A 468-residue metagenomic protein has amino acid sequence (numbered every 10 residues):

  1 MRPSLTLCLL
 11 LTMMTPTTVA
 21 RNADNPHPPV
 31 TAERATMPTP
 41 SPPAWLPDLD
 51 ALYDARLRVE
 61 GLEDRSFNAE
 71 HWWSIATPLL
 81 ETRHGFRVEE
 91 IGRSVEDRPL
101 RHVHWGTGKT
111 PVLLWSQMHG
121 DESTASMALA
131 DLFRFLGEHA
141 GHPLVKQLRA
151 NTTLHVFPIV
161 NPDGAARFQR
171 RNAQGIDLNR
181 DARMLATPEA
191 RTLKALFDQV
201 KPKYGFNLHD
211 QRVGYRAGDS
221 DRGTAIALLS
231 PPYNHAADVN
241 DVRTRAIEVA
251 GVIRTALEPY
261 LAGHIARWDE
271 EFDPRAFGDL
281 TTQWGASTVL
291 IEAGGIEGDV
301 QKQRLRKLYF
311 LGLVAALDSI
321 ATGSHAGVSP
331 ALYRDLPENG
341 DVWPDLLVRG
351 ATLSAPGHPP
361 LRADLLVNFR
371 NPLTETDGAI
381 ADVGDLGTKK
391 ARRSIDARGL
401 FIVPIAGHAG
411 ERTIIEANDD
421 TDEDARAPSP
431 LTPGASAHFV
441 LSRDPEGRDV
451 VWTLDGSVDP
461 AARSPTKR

Functional and structural regions predicted by a protein language model:
M1, N25-F67, V200, A227-R468: C-terminal accessory segments enriched in acidic
S4-T15: Bacterial N-terminal signal peptides
A20-N22: Boundary at the C-terminal end of the N-terminal hydrophobic targeting segment
D64-T110: Soluble metallo-hydrolase cores and metallopeptidase-like ectodomains found primarily in the secretory/periplasmic
I91, H139-P143, K467: Catalytic-site microenvironment of enzymes that process N-acetyl-hexosamine-containing cell-wall polysaccharides
I91-R93, W105, S116, F157-N161 (+3 more regions): Active-site-proximal beta-strand/loop segments in catalytic clefts of secreted hydrolases
D97, P143, F277-L280: Short beta-strand/turn micro-motifs at beta-sheet edges
K109-L113, M118, S123-G263, T282: Active-site/substrate-binding loop(s) of hydrolase catalytic cores
